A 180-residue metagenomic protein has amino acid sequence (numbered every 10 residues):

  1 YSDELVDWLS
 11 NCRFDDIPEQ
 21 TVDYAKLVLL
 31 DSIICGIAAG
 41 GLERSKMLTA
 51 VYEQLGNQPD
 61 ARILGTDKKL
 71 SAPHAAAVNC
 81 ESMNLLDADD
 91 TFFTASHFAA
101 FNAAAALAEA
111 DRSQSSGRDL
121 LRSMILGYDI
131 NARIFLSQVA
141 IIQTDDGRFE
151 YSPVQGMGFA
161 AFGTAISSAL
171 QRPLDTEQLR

Functional and structural regions predicted by a protein language model:
Y1-R180: N-terminal core-entry segment
